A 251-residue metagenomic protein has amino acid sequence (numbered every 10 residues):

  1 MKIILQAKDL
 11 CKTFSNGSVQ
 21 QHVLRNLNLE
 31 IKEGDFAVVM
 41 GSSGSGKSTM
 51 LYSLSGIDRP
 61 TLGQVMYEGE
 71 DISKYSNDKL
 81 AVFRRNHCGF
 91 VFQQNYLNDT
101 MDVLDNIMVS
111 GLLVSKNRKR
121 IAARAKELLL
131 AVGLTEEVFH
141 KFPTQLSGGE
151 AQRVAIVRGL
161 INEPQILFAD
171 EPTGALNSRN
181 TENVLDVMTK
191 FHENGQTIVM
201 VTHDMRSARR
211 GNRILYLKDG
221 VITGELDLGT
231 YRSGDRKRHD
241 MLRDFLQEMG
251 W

Functional and structural regions predicted by a protein language model:
S55: Helix-to-loop junction immediately C-terminal to a conserved catalytic motif
G63-D71: Conserved ABC transporter NBD signature motif
D71, M108, K119-E137: Conserved ABC ATPase "signature" region
M101-S110: Short coil-to-helix segment of the ABC ATPase nucleotide-binding domain corresponding to the Q-loop/switch region
F142-L146, E150: Conserved ABC ATPase signature
G159-L160: ABC ATPase C-loop
E163: Conserved catalytic motifs of ABC-family nucleotide-binding domains
L167-D170: Catalytic Walker B motif of ABC-type/P-loop ATPase nucleotide-binding domains
